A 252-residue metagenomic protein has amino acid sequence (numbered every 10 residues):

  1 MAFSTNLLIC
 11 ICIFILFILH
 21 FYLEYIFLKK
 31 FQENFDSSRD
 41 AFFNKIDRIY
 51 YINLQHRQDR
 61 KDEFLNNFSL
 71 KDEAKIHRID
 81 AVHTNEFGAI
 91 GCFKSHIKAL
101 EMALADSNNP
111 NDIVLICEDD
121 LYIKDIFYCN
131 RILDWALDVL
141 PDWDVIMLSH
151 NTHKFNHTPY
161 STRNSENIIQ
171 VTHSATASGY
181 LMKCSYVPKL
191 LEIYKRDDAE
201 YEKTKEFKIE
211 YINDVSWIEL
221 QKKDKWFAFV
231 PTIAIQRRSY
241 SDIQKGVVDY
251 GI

Functional and structural regions predicted by a protein language model:
M1-C12: Feature marks short, highly hydrophobic, charge-poor N-terminal signal-anchor/signal peptide-like helices that anchor
N6, I15-C117, L121-I252: An acidic/histidine-cluster motif and surrounding catalytic segment that typifies divalent-metal-assisted enzyme active
